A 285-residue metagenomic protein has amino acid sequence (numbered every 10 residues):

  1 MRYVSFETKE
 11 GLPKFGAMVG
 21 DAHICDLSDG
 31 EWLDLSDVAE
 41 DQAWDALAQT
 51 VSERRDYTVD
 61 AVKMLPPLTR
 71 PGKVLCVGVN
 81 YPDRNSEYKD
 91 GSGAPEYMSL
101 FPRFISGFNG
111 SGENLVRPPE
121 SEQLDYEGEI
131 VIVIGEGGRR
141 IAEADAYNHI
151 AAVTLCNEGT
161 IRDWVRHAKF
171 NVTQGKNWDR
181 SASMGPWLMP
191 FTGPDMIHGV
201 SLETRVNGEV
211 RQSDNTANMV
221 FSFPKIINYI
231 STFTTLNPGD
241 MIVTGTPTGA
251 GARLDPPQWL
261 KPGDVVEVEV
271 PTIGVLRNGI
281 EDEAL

Functional and structural regions predicted by a protein language model:
M1-M98, E203, E267: N-terminal non-catalytic cap/leader segment that marks the start of a structured domain
V4, M64-P66, Y88-G91, L115-L124 (+4 more regions): A generic local secondary-structure boundary/capping motif
S5, Y57, K63, R84 (+1 more regions): Catalytic-pocket segment enriched in acidic/His residues
E7, C76-N80, P102, E127-E129 (+3 more regions): Short beta-strand segments
T69, C76, D125, N237 (+1 more regions): Residue-level recognition of short, solvent-exposed, well-ordered loop/turn junctions that link secondary-structure
S92-S111, Y126, K261-T272: Structural signature of FAD isoalloxazine-binding scaffolds in flavoprotein oxidoreductases
I134, I141-N157: RNA pseudouridine synthases
